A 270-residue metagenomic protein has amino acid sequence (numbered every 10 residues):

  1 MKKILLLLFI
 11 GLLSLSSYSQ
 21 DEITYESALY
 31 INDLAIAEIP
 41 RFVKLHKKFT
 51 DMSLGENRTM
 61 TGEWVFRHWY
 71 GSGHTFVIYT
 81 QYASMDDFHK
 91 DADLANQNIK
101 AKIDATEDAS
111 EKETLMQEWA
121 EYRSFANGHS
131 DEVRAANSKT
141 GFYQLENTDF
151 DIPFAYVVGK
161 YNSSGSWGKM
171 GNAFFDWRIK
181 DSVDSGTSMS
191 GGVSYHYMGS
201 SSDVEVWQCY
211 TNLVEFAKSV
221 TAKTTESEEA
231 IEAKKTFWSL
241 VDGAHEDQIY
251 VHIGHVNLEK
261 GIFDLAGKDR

Functional and structural regions predicted by a protein language model:
I4-S16: Sec-dependent N-terminal signal peptides
S19-I231, T236-R270: Short S/T/G/P-rich N-terminal loop/turn motif that feeds into the first structured element of a domain
